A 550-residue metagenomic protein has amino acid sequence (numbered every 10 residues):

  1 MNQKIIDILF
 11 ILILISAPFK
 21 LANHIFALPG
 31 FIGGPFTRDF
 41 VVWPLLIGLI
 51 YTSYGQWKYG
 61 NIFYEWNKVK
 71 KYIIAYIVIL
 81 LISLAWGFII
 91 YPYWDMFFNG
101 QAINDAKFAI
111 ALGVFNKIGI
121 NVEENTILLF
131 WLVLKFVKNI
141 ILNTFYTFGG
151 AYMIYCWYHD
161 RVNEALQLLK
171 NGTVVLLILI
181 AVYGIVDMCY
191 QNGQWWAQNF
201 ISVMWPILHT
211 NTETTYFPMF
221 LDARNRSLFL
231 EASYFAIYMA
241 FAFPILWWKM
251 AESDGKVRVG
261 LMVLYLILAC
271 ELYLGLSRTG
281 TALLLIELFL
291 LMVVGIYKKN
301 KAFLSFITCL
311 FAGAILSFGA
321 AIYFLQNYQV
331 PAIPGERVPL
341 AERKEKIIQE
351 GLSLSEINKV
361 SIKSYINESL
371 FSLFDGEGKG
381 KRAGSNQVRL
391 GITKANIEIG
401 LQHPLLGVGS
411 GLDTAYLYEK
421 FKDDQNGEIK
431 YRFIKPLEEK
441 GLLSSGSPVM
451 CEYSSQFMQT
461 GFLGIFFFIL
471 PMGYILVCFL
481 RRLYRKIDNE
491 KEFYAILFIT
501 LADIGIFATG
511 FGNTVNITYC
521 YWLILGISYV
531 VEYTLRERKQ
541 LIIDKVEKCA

Functional and structural regions predicted by a protein language model:
M1-N121, E164, S253-V259, F303-S305 (+4 more regions): Transmembrane signal-anchor hairpin modules in multi-pass inner-membrane enzymes, especially those that act on
L9-L14, P18, L177, V259-L268 (+4 more regions): Loop-to-helix entry and N-terminal half of a specific, functionally important transmembrane alpha helix in multi-pass
P18, P44-I50, L284-L291, F303-I307 (+2 more regions): Transmembrane alpha-helices of multi-pass inner-membrane enzymes
L21-F31, I118-F130, T210-L228, P436-S455: Juxtamembrane membrane-water interface segments that cap and precede transmembrane helices
I47-N61, I103-Y190: Transmembrane alpha-helical segments and their membrane-water interfaces
I89-P92, M188-N192, G295-G380, I397-Q402: A membrane-periplasm/extracellular boundary helix in multi-pass inner-membrane enzymes that assemble envelope glycans
I140-M153, A165-K298, Y474, C478-L480 (+2 more regions): Alpha-helical transmembrane segments of multi-pass inner-membrane proteins
D375, K379-Q402, L406-T460: Long extracytoplasmic/lumenal interhelical loops at the membrane interface of multi-pass membrane proteins
